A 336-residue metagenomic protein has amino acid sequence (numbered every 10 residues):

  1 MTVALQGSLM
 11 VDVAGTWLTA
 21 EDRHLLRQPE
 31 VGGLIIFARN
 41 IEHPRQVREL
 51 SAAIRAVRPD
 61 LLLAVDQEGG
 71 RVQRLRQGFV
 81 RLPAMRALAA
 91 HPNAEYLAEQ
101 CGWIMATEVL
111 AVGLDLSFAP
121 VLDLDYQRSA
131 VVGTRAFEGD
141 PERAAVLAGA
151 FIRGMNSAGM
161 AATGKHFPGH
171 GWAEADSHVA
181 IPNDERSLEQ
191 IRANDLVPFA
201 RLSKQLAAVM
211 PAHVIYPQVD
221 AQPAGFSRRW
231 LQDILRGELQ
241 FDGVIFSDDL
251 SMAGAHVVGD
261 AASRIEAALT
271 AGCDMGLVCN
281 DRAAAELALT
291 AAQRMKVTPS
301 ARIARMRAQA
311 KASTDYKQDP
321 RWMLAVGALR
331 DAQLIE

Functional and structural regions predicted by a protein language model:
M1-L63, R71-F79, L334-E336: N-terminal hydrophobic targeting/anchoring segments and the immediately downstream early-domain regions of hydrolases
G7-L18, M85-Q100, A180-A193, S251-G259: Active-site mouth loops of central-metabolism enzymes
G7-V13, G32-I36, L61-Q67, L116-P120 (+4 more regions): Hydrophobic faces of well-ordered beta-strands that scaffold small-molecule active sites in alpha/beta enzyme cores
V13-R27, L97-E108, A193-F199, G259-A267: Short, acidic/polar
R39-V57, Q73, G149-Y316: Second-shell residues forming the walls of enzyme active-site clefts
E42-E49, A90-T107, G139-L147, E189-R192: Glycine-rich anion/phosphate-binding loops
R55-V80, A98-L124, A144, I152-P168: Glycine-rich, aromatic-flanked loop segments that form ligand/cofactor-binding clefts across common enzyme folds
S300, A308-E336: A short C-terminal boundary segment appended to hydrolase-like catalytic domains
